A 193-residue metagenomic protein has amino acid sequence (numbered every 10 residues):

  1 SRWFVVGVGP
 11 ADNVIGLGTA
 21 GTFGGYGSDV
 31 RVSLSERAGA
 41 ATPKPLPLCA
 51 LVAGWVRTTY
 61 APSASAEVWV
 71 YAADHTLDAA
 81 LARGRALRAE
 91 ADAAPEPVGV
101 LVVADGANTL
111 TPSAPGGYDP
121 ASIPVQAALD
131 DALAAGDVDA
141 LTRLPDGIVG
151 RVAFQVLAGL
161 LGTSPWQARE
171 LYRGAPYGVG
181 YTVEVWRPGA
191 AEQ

Functional and structural regions predicted by a protein language model:
S1-F4, V8-R83, P115-Q193: Flexible, D/E/H-enriched segments
A80-A128: A contiguous pocket-lining binding segment that forms or flanks enzyme active sites
